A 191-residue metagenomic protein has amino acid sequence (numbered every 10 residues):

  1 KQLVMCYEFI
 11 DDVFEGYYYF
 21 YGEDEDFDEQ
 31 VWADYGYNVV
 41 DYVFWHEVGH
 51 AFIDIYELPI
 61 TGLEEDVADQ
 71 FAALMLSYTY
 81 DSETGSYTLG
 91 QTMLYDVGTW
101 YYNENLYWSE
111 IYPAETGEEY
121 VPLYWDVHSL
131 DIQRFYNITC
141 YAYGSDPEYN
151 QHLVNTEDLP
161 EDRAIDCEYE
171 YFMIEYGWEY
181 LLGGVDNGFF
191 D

Functional and structural regions predicted by a protein language model:
K1-D41, V48, F52-I60, T79-Y80: Peri-catalytic and regulatory segments of divalent metal-dependent proteins
G22-D28, T84-S86, P113-G117: Flexible coil/linker segments and helix-coil junctions enriched in charged and small residues
T61-Y80: An active-site-proximal "capping" alpha-helix that borders the catalytic cofactor pocket
D81-I111: Charge-dense, low-complexity polyampholytic segments
E115-D191: Pan-zinc metallopeptidase signature
